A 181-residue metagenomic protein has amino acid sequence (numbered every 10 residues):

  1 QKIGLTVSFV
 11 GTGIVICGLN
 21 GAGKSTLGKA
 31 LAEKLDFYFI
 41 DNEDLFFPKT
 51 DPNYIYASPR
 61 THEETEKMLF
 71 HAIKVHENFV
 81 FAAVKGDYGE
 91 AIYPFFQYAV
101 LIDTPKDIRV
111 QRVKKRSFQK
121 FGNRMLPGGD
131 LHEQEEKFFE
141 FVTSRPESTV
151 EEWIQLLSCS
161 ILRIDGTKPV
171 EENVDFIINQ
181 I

Functional and structural regions predicted by a protein language model:
I16: Hydrophobic anchor at the beta1->P-loop junction of P-loop NTPases
L19: P-loop (Walker A) phosphate-binding loop of NTP-binding proteins
A22: ATP-binding Walker
S25: Walker A/P-loop
K29, E33-H71: Conserved substrate/cofactor phosphate-moiety recognition/catalytic segment in nucleotide-dependent phosphotransferases
V75-F79: Loop/turn-to-beta-strand initiation segments
F96-R116: Conserved phosphate-donor/acceptor-positioning beta-strand/loop module used by diverse small-molecule
G122-N173: Small-molecule kinase domains that catalyze NTP-dependent phosphoryl transfer to phosphate-bearing small molecules
